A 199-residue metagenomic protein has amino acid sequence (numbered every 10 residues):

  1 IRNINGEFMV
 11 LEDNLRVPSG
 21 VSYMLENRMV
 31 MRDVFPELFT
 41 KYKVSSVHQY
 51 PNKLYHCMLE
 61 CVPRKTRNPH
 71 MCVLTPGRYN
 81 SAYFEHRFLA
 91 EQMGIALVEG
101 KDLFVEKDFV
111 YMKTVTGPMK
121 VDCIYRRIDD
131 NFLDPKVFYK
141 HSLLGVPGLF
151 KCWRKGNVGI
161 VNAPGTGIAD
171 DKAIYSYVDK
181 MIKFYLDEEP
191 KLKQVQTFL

Functional and structural regions predicted by a protein language model:
I1-L199: Domain-scale recognition of functional cores that engage charged ligands
